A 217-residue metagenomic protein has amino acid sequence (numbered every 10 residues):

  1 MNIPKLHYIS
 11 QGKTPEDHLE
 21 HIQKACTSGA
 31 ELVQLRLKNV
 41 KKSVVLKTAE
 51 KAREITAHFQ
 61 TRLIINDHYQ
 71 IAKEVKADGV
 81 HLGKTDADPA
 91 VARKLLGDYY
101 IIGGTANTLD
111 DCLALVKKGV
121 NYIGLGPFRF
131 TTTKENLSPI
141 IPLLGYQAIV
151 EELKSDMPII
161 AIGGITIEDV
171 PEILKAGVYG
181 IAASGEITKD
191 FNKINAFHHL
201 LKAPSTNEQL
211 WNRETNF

Functional and structural regions predicted by a protein language model:
M1-P89, K94-Y122, I141, A148 (+4 more regions): Conserved N-terminal beta1-alpha1 strand-loop-helix module at the mouth
L35, A72, F130-N136: A short acidic, helix-capping loop that chelates divalent metal ions and anchors anionic groups
L63, R129-F130: Aromatic-residue hotspot detector
T131-T133, L137-E152: CoA-thioester-processing core
Y179: Short, glycine/charged-rich "phosphate-handling" switch motifs in NTP-dependent and phosphotransfer domains
